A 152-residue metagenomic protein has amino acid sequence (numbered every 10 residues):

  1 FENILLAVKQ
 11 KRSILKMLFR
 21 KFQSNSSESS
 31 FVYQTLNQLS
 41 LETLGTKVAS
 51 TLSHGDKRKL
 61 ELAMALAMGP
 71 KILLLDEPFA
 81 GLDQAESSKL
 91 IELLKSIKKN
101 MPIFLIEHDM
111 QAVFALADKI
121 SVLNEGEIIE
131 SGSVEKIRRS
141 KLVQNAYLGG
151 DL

Functional and structural regions predicted by a protein language model:
L15, T35-D56: Conserved ABC nucleotide-binding domain
L62: Hydrophobic anchor residue at the start of the ABC signature
L73-E77: Catalytic Walker B motif of ABC-type/P-loop ATPase nucleotide-binding domains
S88-K99: Helical segment within the ABC ATPase nucleotide-binding domain
V113-A115: A short, surface-exposed alpha-helical micro-motif characterized by mixed small hydrophobic and charged/polar residues
S131-G132: ABC ATPase "signature
